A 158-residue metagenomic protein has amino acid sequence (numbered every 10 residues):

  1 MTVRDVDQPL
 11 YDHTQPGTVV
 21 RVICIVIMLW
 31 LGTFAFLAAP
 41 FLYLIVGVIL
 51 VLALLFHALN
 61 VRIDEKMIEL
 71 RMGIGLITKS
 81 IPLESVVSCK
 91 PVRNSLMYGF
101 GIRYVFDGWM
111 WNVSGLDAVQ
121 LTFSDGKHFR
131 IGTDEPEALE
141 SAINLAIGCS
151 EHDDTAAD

Functional and structural regions predicted by a protein language model:
M1-F36, M110, L116, H128 (+1 more regions): N-terminal membrane-targeting/pre-transmembrane regions
L31, V46, L50-V51: Active-site bordering "gate/hinge" segments that shape substrate access to catalytic or cofactor-binding pockets
L37-V46: Short, aromatic-rich membrane-interface segments at the entry and exit of alpha-helical transmembrane domains
V51-I74: Transmembrane-cytosolic junction motif
R71-E135, A157-D158: Non-transmembrane, membrane-adjacent beta-strand/coil modules in membrane-associated proteins and peripheral
E135-D158: Cytosol-/stroma-facing membrane-proximal "stalk/adaptor" domains immediately downstream of transmembrane anchors
